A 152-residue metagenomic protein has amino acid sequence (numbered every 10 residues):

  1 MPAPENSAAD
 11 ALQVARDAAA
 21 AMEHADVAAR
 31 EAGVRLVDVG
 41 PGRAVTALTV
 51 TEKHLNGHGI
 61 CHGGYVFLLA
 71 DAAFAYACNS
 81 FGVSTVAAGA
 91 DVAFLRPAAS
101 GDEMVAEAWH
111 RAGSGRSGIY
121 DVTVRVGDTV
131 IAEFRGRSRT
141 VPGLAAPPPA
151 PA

Functional and structural regions predicted by a protein language model:
M1-A152: Terminal targeting signals and extreme-terminal segments of soluble enzymes
